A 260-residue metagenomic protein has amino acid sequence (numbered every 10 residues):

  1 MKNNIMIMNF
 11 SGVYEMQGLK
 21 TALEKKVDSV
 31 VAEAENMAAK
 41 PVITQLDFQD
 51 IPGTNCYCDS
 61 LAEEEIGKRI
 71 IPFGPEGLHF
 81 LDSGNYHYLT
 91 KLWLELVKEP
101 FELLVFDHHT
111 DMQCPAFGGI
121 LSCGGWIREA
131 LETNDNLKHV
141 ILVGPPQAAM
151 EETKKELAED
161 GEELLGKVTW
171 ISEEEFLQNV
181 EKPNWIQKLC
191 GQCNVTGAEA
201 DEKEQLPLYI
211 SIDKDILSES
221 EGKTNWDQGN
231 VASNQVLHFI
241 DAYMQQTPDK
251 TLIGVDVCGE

Functional and structural regions predicted by a protein language model:
K2-E260: Conserved alpha-helical scaffold segments that buttress catalytic/binding sites
